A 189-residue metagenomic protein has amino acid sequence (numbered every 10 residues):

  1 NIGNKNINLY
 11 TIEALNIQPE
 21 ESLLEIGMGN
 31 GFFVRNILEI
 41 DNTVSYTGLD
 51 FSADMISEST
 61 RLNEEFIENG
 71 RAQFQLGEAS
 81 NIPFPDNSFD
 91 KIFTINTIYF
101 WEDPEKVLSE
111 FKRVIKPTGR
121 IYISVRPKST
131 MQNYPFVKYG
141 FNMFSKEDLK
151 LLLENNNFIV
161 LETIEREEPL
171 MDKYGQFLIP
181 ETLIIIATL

Functional and structural regions predicted by a protein language model:
N1-I12: Conserved SAM-binding loop and adjacent beta-strand
E20, I115-R120: Short glycine-dipeptide loop
S22-N81: Class I SAM-dependent methyltransferase SAM/SAH-binding core
S80-K91: A short acidic, Gly/Pro-enriched loop at the edge of an enzyme's catalytic core that lines a small-molecule cofactor
K91-P104: A short SAM/SAH-binding and catalytic strip from SAM-dependent methyltransferases
E105-P117: A short glycine-rich, Lys/Arg-flanked "PGG" loop and its adjoining helix->strand segment in the class I
R120-K150: Conserved class I S-adenosyl-L-methionine
P169-L189: Core SAM-dependent methyltransferase catalytic element
